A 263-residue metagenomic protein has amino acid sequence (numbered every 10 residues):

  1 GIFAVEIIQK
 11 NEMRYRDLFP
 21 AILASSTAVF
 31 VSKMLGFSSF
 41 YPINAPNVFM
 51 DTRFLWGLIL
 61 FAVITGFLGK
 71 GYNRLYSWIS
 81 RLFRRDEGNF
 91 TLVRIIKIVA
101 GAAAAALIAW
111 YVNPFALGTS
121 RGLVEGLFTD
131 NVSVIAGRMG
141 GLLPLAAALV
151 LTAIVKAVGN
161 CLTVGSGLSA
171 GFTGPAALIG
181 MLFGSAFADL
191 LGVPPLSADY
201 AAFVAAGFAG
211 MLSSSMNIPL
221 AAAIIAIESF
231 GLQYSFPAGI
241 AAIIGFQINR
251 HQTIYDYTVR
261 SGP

Functional and structural regions predicted by a protein language model:
G1-P263: Alpha-helical transmembrane segments and immediately membrane-proximal extracytoplasmic
